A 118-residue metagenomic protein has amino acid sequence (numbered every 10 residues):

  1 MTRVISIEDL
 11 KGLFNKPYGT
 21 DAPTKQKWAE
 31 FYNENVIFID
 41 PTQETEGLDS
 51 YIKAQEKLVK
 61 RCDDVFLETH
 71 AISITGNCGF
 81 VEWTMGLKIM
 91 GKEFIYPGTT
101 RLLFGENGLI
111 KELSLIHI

Functional and structural regions predicted by a protein language model:
M1-E30: Short, low-complexity N-terminal intrinsically disordered segments enriched in polar/charged residues
I7, T24-G76: A solvent-exposed, acidic/Ser-Thr-rich amphipathic alpha-helical stretch
K60-D64, G86-I95: Short, cysteine-centered beta-strand-loop-beta hairpins and adjacent loop/turn segments enriched in charged/polar
F66-L67, E82, F94-T100: Short, surface-exposed coil-to-beta transition loops
G76-M85: A short hydrophobic beta-strand element
I116-I118: Conserved small/polar residues in nucleotide/adenosyl-binding loops
